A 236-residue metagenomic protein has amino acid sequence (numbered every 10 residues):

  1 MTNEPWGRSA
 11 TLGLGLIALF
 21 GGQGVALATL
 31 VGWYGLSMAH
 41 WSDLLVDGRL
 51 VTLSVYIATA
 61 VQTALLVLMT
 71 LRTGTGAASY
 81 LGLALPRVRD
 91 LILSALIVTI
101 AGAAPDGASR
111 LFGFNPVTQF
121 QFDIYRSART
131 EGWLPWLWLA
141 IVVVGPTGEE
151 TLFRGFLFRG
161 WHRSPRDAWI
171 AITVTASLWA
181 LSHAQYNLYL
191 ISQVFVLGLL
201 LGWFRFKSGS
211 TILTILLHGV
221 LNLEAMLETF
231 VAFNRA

Functional and structural regions predicted by a protein language model:
M1-G82, V88, L223-A236: N-terminal, membrane-interfacial amphipathic/helix-forming hydrophobic leader that caps and precedes the first
S9-L14, T52-L53, L91-L96, P135-L139 (+3 more regions): Hydrophobic alpha-helical transmembrane segments
G22-V31, W169-A184, L188-A236: Functionally important transmembrane alpha-helices
Y34-L53, T75-G145, R163, F233-A236: Juxtamembrane helix-loop-helix connectors linking adjacent transmembrane helices in multi-pass membrane enzymes
A58-Q62, A140, Q193-L201: Hydrophobic core segments of transmembrane alpha-helices in multi-pass, intramembrane catalytic enzymes
L66-T70, P105-S109, I141, W179 (+3 more regions): Structural signal for membrane-spanning alpha-helices in multi-pass inner-membrane proteins, emphasizing helix cores
R87-L91, E131-P135, S164-I170, N187-L188 (+1 more regions): Membrane-helix interface segments
R154-P165, L227-A232: Membrane-interfacial alpha-helical segments at the cytosolic side of multi-pass membrane proteins
